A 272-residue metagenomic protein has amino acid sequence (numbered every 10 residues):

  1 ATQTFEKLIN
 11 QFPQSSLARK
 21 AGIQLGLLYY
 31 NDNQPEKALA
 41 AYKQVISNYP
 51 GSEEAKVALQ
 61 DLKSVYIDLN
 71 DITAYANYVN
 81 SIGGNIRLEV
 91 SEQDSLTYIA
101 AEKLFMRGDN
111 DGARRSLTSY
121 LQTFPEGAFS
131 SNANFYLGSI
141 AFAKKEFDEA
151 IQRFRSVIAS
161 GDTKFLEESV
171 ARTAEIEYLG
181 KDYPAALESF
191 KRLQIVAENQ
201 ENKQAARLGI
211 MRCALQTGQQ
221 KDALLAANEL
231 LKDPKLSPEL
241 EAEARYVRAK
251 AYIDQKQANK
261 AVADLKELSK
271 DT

Functional and structural regions predicted by a protein language model:
A1-T272: Acidic, polar-rich low-complexity tracts and alpha-helical solenoid repeat scaffolds
